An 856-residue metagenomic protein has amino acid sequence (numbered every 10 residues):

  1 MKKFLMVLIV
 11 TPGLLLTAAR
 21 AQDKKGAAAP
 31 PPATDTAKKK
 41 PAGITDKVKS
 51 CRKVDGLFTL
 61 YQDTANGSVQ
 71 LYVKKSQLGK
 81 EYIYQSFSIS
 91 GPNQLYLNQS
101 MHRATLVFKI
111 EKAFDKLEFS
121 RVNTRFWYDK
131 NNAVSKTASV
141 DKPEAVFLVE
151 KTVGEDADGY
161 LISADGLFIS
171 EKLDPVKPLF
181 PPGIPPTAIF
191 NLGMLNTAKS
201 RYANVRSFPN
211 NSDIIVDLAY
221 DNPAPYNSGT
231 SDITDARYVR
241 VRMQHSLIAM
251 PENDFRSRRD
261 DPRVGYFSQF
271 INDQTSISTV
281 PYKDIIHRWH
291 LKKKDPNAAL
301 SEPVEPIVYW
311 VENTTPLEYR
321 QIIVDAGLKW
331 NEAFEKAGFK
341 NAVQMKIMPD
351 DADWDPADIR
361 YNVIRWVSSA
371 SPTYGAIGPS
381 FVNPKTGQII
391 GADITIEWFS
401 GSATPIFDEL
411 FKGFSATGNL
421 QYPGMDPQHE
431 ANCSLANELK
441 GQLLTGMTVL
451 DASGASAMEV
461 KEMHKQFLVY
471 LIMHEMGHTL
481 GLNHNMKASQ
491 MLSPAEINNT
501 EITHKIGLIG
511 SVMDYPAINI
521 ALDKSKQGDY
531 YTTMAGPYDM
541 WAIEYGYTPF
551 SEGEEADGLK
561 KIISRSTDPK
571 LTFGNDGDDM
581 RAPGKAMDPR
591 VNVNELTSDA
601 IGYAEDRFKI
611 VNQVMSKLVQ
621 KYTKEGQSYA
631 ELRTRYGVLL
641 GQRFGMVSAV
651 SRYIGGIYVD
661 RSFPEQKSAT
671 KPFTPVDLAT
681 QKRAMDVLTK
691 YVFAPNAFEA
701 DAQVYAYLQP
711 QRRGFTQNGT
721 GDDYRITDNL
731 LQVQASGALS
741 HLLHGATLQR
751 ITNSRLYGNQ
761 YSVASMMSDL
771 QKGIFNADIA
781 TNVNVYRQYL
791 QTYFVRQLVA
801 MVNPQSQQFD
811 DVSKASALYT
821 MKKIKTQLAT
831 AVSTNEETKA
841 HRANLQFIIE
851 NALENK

Functional and structural regions predicted by a protein language model:
M1-K24: Bacterial Sec-dependent N-terminal signal peptides
K24-T315, A333, A337, M348-E459 (+3 more regions): Auxiliary tRNA-acceptor-end handling modules of aminoacyl-tRNA synthetases
K39-K40, I347-V367, Q466-L522: The catalytic-center signature of Zn2+-dependent metalloproteases
T64, M101, V280, N313 (+5 more regions): Soluble non-cytosolic domains of exported or imported proteins
I322-A333, L471-E475, Q642, M646: Amphipathic alpha-helical segments that form well-ordered structural scaffolds and often line/cohere around active
L328-F339, G477-H478, L482, I518 (+1 more regions): Sec-exported extracytoplasmic/periplasmic mature domains
V343: Conserved structured catalytic cores and adjacent interaction surfaces of nucleotide-binding/hydrolyzing enzymes
M458-E459, M463, S489-K856: Conserved catalytic/binding loops enriched for acidic/polar residues
